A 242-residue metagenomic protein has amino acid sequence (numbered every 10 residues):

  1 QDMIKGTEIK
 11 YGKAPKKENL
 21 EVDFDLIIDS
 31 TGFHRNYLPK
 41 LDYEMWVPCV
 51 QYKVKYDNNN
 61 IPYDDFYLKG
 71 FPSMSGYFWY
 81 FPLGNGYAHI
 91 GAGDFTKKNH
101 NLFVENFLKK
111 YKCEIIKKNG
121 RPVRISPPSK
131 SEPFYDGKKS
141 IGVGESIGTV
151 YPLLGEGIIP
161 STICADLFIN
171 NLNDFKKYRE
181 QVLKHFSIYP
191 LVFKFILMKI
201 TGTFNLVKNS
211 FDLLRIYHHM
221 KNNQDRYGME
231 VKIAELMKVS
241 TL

Functional and structural regions predicted by a protein language model:
Q1-P39, Y43-K53: Conserved N-terminal helical subregion
K10-A14, K69, K118: Conserved beta-strand termini and adjacent loop/short-helix elements that scaffold enzyme active sites in alpha/beta
D23, K53-K55, Y67, R124-P127: Generic structural detector for well-ordered beta-strands
T31-E105: Conserved FAD-binding catalytic core of PHBH/FMO-like flavoproteins
T96-K177: FAD/FMN-dependent oxidoreductases across multiple families
I115, P133, I169-L206: Active-site-proximal substrate-binding core of FAD-dependent oxidoreductases
M198-L242: C-terminal auxiliary extensions adjacent to catalytic cores
